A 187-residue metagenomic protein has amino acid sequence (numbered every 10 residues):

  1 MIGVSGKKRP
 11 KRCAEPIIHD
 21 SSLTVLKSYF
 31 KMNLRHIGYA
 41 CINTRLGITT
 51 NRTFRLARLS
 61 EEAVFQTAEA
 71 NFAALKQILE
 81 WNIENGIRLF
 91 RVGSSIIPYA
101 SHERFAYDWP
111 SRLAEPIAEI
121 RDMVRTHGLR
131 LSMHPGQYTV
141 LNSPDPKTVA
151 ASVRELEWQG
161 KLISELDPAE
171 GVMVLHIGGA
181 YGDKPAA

Functional and structural regions predicted by a protein language model:
M1-G6, R35, I83-N85, L175: Generic detector of intrinsically disordered, low-complexity, polar/charged segments
M1-K7, A14-K31: Short, basic, low-complexity termini and linkers enriched in Ser/Thr/Gly/Pro that act as targeting/leader peptides
R12, Y29-R130, Q137-N142, K147-S152 (+1 more regions): Alpha/beta catalytic barrel-like cores
S132-H134, V174: Structural detector of well-ordered beta-strand residues that form the stable sheet scaffold of enzyme domains
L156-A187: Eukaryote-skewed repeat-based solenoidal scaffolds used as protein-protein interaction platforms, primarily
